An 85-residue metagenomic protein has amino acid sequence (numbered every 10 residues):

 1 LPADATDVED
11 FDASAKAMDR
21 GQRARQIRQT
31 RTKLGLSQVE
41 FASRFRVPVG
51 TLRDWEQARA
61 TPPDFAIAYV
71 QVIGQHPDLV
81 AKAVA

Functional and structural regions predicted by a protein language model:
L1-Q22, L79-A85: N-terminal flexible/basic segments that precede or flank functional cores
R23-Q26, F65: N-terminal positioning helix adjacent to the helix-turn-helix/winged-helix DNA-binding module
Q26-E40: Short basic helix-loop element that most often maps to the first helix and adjoining turn of HTH DNA-binding modules
I27, F41-A42, L52-W55: Conserved hydrophobic/aromatic packing and binding residues within compact polymer-binding modules
F41, F45-R46, V70: Short amphipathic alpha-helix starts
V47-P62: Recognition helix of helix-turn-helix/homeodomain-like DNA-binding domains that insert into the DNA major groove
D64-A83: DNA major-groove recognition helix of helix-turn-helix/homeodomain DNA-binding modules
